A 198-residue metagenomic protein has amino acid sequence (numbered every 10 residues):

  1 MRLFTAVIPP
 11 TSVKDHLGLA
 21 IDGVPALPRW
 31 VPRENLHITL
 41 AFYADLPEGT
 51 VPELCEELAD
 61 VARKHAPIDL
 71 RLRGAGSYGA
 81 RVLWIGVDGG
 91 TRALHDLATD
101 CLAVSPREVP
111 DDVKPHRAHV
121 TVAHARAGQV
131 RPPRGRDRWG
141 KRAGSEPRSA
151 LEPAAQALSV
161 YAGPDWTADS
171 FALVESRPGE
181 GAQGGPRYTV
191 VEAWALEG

Functional and structural regions predicted by a protein language model:
M1-G198: Histidine-dependent nucleotide/RNA phosphoesterase domain, centered on the 2H-phosphoesterase fold with its duplicated
